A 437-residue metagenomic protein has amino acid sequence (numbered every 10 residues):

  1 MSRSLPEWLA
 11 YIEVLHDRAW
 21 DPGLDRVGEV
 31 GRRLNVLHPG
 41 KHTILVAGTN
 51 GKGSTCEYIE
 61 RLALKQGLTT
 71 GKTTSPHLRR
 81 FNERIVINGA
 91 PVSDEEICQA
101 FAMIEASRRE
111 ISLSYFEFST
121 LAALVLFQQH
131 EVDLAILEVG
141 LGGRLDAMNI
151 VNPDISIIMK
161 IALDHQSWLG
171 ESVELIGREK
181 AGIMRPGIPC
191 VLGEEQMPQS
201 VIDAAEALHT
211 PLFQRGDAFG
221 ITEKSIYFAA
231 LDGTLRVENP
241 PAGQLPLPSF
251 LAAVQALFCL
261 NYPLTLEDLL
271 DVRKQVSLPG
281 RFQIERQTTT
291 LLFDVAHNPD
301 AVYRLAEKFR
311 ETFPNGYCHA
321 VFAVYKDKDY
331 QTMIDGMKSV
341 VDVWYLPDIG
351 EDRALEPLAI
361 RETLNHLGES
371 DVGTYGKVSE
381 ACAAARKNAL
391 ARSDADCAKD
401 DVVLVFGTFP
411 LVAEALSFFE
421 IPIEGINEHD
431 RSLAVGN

Functional and structural regions predicted by a protein language model:
S2-R3, E13, V151-N152, E174 (+2 more regions): ATP-dependent carboxylate-amine ligase
E7, R18-W20, L24, G28-K41 (+2 more regions): ATP-dependent carboxylate-amine ligase catalytic core
H42, Q129, L134-V139, D146-I157 (+3 more regions): Nucleotide phosphate-binding/pyrophosphate-handling subdomain across enzymes that bind or process nucleotide phosphates
I44-V46: Hydrophobic anchor at the beta1->P-loop junction of P-loop NTPases
S54-I59: Hydrophobic positions on the alpha1 helix immediately C-terminal to the Walker A/P-loop
S75-P76, V191-E194, E206-T222, P240-Q244 (+6 more regions): Beta-strand->loop->alpha-helix junctions that form or flank phosphate-binding loops in nucleotide-handling enzymes
I111, L134, E138, P153-R236 (+1 more regions): Acidic, Mg2+-coordinating active-site environments of NTP-dependent enzymes
